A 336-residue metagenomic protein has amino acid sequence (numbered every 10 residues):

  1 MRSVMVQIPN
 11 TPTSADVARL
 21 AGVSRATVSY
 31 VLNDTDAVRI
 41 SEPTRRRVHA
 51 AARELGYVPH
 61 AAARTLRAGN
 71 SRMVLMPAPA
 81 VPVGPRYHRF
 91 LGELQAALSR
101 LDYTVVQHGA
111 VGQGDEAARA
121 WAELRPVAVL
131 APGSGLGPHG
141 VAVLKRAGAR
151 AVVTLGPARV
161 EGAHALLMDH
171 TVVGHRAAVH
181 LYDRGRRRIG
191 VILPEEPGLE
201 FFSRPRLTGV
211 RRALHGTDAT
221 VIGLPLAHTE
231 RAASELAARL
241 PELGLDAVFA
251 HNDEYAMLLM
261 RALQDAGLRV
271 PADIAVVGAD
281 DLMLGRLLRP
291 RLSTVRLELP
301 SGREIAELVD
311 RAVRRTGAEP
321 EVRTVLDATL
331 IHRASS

Functional and structural regions predicted by a protein language model:
M1-G69: N-terminal helix-turn-helix DNA-binding module of bacterial transcription factors
R2-P9, G69, M73-V179, D183 (+3 more regions): Alpha-helical recognition/docking segments in bacterial nutrient-uptake and carbohydrate-utilization systems
T27-Y30, L66-V81, R188-E196: Short beta-strand segments enriched in small/hydrophobic residues
A51, E93-A97, V143, P205-G216 (+1 more regions): Alpha-helical structural signal in soluble globular domains
V58, S99-T104, R150, R187 (+2 more regions): Residue-level detector of anion-binding/catalytic polar loops
A61, P79-R89, H108-D115, L166-R176 (+4 more regions): Hinge/beta->alpha junction and helix N-cap segments in small-molecule ligand-binding domains
S234, R239-S336: Flexible loop/turn connectors
